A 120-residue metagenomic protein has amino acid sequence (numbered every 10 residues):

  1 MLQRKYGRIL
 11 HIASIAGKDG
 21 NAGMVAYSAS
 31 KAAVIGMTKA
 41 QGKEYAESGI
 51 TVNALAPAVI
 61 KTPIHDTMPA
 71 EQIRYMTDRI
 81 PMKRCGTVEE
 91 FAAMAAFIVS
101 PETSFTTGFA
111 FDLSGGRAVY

Functional and structural regions predicted by a protein language model:
L10, V52-L55, H65, G108 (+1 more regions): Hydrophobic structural elements of the Rossmann-like NAD(P)H-binding subdomain that define the short-chain
S14: Residue(s) in the substrate-gating loop at a strand-loop-helix junction that position the organic substrate next
K18, I35, V52, A56-T67: Short, flexible catalytic-loop segment of classical short-chain dehydrogenase/reductase
D19-A22, A96, T107-Y120: Short C-terminal tail/terminal secondary-structure segment of NAD(P)H-dependent dehydrogenase/reductase domains
S30, T38: Active-site helix of classical SDR
K43-E47: Alpha-helical segment proximal to the catalytic Tyr-Lys
I80-F91: A conserved structural motif in NAD(P)-dependent oxidoreductases
F91-A92, I98: Non-catalytic, hydrophobic alpha-helical segments
